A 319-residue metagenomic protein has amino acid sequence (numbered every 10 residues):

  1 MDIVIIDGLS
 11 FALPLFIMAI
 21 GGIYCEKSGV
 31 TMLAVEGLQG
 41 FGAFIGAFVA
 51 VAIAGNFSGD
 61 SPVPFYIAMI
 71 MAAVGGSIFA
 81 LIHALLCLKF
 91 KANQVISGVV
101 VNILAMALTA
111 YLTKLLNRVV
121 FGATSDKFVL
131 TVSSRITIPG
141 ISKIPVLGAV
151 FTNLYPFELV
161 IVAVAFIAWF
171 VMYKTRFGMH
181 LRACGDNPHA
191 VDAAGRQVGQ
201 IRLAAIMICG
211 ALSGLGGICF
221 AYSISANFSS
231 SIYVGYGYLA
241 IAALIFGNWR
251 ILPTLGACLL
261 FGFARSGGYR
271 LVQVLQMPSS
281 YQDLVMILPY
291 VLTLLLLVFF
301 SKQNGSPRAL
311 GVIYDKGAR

Functional and structural regions predicted by a protein language model:
M1-A19, T31, I45, N56-I67: Membrane-interfacial amphipathic/re-entrant helices at transmembrane-helix boundaries
M18-A19, A43-V49, M106-A110, E158-V171 (+4 more regions): Hydrophobic core segments of alpha-helical transmembrane domains in multi-pass membrane transport and ion-translocation
E26-I45, L88-V101, H180, I224-Y238 (+1 more regions): Short, non-helical or kinked segments that cap or interrupt transmembrane helices
G59-M106, R265: Alpha-helical transmembrane segments within multi-pass membrane transporters and channels
A105-Y173, L275-V285, V312-R319: Transmembrane helix-bundle core of multi-pass membrane transporters and related energy-transducing complexes
F151-F228, G256: Helix-loop-helix "hairpin" substructures at the membrane interface of multi-pass membrane proteins
D186-A193, Q197-Q200, L271-R319: Cytosolic-side transmembrane-helix boundaries in multi-pass membrane proteins
S213, S223-Y290: Transmembrane alpha-helical segments in multi-pass inner-membrane proteins
